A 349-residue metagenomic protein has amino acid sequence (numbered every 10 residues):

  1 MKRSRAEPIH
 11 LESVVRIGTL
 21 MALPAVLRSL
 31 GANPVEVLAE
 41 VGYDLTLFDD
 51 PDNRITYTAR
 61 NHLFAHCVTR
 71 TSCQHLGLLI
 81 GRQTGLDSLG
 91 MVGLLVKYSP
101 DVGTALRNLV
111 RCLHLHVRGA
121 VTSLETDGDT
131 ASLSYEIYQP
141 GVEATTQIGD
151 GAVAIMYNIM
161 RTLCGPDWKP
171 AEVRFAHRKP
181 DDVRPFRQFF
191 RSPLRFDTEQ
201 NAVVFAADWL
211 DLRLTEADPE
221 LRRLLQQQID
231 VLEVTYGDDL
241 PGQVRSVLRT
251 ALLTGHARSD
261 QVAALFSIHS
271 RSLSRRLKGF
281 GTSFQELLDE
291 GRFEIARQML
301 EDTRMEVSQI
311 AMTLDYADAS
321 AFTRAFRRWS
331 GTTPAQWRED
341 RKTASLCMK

Functional and structural regions predicted by a protein language model:
M1-L133, I155: N-terminal low-complexity or simple alpha-helical regulatory segments that function as activation/interaction modules
A22-L23, I155, I159-M160, V247 (+1 more regions): Short, hydrophobic/aromatic alpha-helical segments in well-folded domains
L89-V96, Y138-V142, L210-D211, Q227-V231: Short hinge/gating elements
V121, E125-W209: DNA-contacting interfaces and partner/effector-binding or oligomerization modules in DNA-centric proteins
P180-D181, P185-K349: Extended mid-to-C-terminal alpha-helical interaction segments
